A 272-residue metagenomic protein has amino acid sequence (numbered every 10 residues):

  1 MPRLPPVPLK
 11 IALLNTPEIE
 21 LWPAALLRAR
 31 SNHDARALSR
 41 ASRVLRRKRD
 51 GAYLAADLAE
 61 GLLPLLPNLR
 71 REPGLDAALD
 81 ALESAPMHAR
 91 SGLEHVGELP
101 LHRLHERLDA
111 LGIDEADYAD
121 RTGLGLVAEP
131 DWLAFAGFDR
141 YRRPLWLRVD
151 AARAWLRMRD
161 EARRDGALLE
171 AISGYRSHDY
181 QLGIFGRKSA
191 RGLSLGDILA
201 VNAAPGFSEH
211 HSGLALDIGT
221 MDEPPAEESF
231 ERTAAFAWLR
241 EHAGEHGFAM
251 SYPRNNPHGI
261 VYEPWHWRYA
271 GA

Functional and structural regions predicted by a protein language model:
M1-I172, R187-A272: Extracytoplasmic cell-surface/polysaccharide-interacting catalytic and binding patches
R176-L182: Short, well-ordered surface patches within globular domains
